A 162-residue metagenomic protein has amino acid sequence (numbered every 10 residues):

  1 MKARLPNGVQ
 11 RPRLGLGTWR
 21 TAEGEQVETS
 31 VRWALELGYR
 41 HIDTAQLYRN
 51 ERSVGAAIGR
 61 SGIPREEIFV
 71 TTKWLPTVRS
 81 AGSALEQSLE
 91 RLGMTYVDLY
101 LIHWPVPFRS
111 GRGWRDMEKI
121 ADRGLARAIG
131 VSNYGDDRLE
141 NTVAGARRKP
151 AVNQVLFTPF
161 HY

Functional and structural regions predicted by a protein language model:
M1-I68: N-terminal binding-site loop/beta-alpha segment at the start of enzyme catalytic domains that lines or forms
L16, A34, I42, V54 (+7 more regions): Conserved, mostly hydrophobic/aromatic
T21-E25, D43-S53, L75-A81, P105-R109 (+1 more regions): Acidic-and-aromatic substrate-binding clefts and catalytic sites of carbohydrate-active enzymes
A22-L35, V78-G93, R112-W114, D137-N141 (+1 more regions): Short, acidic/polar
E23, P105-Y162: Beta/alpha (TIM)-barrel catalytic core signal, keyed to glycine-rich beta->alpha loops juxtaposed to Asp/Glu that bind
Y39, M94-V97, A126, P150: A structural motif
R65-R79, D98-P105, N133, Q154-F157: A short, structured active-site edge motif that brings together acidic residues
A81-I102, K119-R123, A144-G145: CE4/NodB-like, metal-dependent polysaccharide N-deacetylase domain that modifies extracellular/periplasmic N-acetylated
